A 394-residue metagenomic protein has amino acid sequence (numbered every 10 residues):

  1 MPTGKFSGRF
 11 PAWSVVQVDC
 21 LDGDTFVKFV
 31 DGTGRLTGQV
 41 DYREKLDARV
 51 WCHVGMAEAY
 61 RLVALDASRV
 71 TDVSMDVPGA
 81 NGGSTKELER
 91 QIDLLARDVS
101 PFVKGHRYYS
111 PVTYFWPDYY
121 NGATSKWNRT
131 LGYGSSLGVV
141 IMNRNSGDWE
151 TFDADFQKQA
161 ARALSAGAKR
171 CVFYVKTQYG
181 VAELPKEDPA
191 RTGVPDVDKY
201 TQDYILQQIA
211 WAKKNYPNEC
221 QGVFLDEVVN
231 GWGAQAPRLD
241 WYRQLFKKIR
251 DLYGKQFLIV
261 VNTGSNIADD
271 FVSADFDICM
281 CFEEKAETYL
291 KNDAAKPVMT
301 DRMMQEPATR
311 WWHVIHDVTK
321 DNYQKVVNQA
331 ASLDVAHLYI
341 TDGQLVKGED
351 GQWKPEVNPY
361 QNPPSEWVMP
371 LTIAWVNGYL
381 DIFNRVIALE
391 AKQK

Functional and structural regions predicted by a protein language model:
T3, S7, T37, T71-S74: Short Trp-Ser/Thr-centered turn/loop motifs at beta-strand boundaries
P11, C20-T25: Short proline/glycine-enriched turn/loop motifs at strand-loop junctions of beta-rich domains
A12-Q17, H53-D66: Noncatalytic modules at the cell exterior or secretory-pathway interfaces, chiefly beta-strand-rich lectin/adhesion
G23-G38: Short, surface-exposed beta-strand/strand-loop-strand elements in extracellular ectodomains
Q39-K45: Short beta-strand segments within Ig-like beta-sandwich modules, predominantly Fibronectin type-III
S68-A80: Exposed low-complexity, polar/acidic, P/S/T/G-rich flexible segments that act as propeptides, protease-susceptible
A80-P101, I382, V386-Q393: Heptad-repeat coiled-coil amphipathic alpha-helices that mediate oligomerization/assembly
A96-I387: Glycan-processing catalytic domains of CAZymes
